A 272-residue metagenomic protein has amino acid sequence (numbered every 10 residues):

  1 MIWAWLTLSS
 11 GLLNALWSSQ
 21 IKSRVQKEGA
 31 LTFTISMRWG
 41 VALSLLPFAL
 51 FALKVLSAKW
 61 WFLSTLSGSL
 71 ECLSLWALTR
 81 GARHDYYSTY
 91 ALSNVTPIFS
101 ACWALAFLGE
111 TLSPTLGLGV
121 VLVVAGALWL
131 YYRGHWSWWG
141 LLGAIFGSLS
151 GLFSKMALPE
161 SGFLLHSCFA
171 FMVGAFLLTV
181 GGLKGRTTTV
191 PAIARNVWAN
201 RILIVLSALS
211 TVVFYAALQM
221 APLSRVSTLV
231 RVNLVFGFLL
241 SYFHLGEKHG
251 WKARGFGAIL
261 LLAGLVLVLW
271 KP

Functional and structural regions predicted by a protein language model:
M1-S69, L73-H84, L128-L141, M172-M220 (+3 more regions): Membrane-interface interhelical linkers
S10, V41, S93-T96, G143 (+2 more regions): Structural signature of transmembrane alpha-helices in multi-pass secondary transporters
A30-T34, F163-S167, V226: Juxtamembrane helix-start motifs in multi-pass secondary transporters
G40, L45, F99-L105, P114-L130 (+2 more regions): Hydrophobic transmembrane alpha-helices of multi-pass small-molecule transport proteins
L45-L53, S100-T115, S148-H166, S207-L223 (+1 more regions): Hydrophobic alpha-helical transmembrane segments in multi-pass integral membrane proteins
L70, T79-V121, S167-M172, L223-F243: Specific alpha-helical transmembrane segments that line the substrate/conduction pathway and gating interfaces
G140-K184: Conserved small-residue-rich
L218-P272: C-terminal appended segment following the main domain
